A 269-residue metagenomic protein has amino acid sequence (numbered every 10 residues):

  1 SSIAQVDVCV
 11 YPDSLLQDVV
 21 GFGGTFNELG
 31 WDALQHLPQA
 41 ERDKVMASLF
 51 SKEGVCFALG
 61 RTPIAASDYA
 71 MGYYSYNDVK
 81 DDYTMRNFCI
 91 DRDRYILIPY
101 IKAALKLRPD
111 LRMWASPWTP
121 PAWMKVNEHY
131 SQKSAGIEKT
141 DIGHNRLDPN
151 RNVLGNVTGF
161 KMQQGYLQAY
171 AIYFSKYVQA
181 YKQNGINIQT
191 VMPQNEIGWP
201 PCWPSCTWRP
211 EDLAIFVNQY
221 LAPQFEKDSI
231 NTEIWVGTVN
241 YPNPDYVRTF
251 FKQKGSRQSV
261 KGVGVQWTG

Functional and structural regions predicted by a protein language model:
S1-I188, Q219: N-terminal catalytic cores of secreted or lumenal carbohydrate-active enzymes
Y166-G269: Active-site neighborhood of glycoside hydrolase catalytic domains
